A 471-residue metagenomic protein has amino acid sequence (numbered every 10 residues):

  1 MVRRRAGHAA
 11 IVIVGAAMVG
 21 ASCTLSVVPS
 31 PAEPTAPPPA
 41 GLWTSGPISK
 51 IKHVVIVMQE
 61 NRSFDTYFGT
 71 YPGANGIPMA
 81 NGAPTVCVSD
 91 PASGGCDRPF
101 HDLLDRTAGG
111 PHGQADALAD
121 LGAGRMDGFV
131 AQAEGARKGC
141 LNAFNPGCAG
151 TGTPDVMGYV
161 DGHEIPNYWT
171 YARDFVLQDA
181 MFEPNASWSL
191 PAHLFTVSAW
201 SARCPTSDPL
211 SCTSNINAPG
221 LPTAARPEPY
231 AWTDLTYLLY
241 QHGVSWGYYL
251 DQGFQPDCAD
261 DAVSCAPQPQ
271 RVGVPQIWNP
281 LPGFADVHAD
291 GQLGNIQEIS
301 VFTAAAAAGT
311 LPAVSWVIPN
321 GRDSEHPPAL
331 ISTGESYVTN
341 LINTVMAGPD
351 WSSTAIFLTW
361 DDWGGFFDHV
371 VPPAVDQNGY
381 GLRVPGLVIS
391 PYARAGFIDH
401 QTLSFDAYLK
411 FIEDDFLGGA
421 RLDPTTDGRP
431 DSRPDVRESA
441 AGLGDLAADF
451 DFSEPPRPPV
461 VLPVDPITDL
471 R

Functional and structural regions predicted by a protein language model:
M1-I13: Bacterial N-terminal signal peptides that target proteins for export
A10-S22: Bacterial N-terminal signal peptides
C23-R471: N-terminal pro-sequences and low-complexity stem/linker regions of secreted or lumenal proteins
